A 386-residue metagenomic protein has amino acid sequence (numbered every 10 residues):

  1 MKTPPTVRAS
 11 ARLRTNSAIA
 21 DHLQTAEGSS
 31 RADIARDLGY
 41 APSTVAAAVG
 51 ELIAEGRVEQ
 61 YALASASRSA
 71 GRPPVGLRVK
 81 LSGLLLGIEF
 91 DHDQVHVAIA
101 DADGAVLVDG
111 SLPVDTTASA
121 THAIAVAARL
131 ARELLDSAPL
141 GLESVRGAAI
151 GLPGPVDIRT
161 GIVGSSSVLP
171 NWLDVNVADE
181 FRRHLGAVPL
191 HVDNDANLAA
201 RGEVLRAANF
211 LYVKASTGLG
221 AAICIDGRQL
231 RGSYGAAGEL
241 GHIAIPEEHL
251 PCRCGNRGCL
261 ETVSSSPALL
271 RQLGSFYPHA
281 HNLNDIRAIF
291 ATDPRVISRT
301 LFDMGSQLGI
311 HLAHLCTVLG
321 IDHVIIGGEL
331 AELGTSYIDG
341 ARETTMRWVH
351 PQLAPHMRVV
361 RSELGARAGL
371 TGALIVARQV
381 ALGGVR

Functional and structural regions predicted by a protein language model:
M1-P113, A118-D136, L140-G141, R206 (+2 more regions): ATP-binding/phosphotransfer module of carbohydrate and carboxylate kinases, centering on a glycine-rich
Q60-Y61, P189-N194, I223: General beta-strand structural signal in soluble alpha/beta enzymes
G76-R78, L85-E89, V145-A149, F210-K214 (+1 more regions): Short glycine-aspartate micro-motif
D101, I158, C224: Short, acidic, Ser/Thr-enriched surface-loop or helix-capping motifs
V106-N209, S336-R347: Glycine-rich phosphate-binding loop and adjoining helix at the ATP-binding site of ATP-dependent phosphoryl-transfer
V177-D179, R231-G232, A237-I245, R342-Q352: Acidic-glycine-rich active-site phosphate/pyrophosphate-binding loop
N197, G218, A331: Catalytic metal-binding/acid-base residues of hydrolase active sites
A208-V263: Glycine-rich phosphate-binding loop of actin/hexokinase-like ATP-binding domains
